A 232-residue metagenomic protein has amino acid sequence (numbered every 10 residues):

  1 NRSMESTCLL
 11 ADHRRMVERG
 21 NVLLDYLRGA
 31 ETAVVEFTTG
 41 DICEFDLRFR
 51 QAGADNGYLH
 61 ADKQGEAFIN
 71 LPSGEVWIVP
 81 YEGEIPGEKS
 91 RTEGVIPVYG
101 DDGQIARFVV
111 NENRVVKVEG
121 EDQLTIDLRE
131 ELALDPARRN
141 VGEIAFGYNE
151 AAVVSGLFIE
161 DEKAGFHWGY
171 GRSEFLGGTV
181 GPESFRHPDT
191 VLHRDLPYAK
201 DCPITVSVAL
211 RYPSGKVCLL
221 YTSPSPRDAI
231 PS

Functional and structural regions predicted by a protein language model:
N1-I85: Conserved, well-structured core segments that form the ligand-binding/active-site neighborhood of functional domains
E31, S90-P97: Short, hydrophobic/aromatic-rich segments at coil-to-beta transitions
T39-G40, V110-V115, E119-G120, Y212-S214: Short acidic-glycine loop/turn motifs at beta-strand connectors
R91, K117-T179: Dual-mode signal for accessory low-complexity, basic/Gly-rich regions
V95-R107, E112, K117: Metallocofactor- and cofactor-centric catalytic cores in central/energy metabolism, strongly enriched
G165-W168, S173-V217: Internal helix-turn-beta structural module
Y221-R227: Conserved small/polar residues in nucleotide/adenosyl-binding loops
